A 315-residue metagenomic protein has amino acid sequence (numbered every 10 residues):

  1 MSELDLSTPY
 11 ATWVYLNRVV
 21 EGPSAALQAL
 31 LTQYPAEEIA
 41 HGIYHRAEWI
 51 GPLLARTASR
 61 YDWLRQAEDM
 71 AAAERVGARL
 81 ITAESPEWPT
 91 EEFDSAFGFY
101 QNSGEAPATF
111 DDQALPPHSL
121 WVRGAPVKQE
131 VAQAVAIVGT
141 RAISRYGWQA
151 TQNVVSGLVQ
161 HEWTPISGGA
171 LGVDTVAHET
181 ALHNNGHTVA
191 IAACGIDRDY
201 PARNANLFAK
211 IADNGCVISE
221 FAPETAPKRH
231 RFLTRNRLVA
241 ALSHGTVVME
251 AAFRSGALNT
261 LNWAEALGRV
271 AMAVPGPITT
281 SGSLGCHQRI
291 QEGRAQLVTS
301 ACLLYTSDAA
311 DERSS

Functional and structural regions predicted by a protein language model:
M1-N102, R289: Short, small/acidic-rich helices and loops at N termini and domain boundaries of DNA replication/processing enzymes
M1-Y10, R18-E21, E84-S307, S315: Glycine-biased, small-residue-rich flexible motifs in mid-sequence functional cores and linkers
